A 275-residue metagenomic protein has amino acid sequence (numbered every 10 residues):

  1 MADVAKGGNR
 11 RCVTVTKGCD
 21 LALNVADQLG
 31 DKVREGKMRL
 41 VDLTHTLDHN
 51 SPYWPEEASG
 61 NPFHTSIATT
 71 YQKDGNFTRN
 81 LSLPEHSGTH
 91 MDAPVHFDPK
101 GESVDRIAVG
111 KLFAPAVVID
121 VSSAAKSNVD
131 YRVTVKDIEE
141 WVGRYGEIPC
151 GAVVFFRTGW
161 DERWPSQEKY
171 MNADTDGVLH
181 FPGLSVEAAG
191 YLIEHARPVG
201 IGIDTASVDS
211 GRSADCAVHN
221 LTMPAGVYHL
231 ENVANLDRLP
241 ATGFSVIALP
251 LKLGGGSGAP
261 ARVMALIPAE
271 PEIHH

Functional and structural regions predicted by a protein language model:
G7-H275: Active-/binding-site microenvironments in catalytic and ligand-binding cores
